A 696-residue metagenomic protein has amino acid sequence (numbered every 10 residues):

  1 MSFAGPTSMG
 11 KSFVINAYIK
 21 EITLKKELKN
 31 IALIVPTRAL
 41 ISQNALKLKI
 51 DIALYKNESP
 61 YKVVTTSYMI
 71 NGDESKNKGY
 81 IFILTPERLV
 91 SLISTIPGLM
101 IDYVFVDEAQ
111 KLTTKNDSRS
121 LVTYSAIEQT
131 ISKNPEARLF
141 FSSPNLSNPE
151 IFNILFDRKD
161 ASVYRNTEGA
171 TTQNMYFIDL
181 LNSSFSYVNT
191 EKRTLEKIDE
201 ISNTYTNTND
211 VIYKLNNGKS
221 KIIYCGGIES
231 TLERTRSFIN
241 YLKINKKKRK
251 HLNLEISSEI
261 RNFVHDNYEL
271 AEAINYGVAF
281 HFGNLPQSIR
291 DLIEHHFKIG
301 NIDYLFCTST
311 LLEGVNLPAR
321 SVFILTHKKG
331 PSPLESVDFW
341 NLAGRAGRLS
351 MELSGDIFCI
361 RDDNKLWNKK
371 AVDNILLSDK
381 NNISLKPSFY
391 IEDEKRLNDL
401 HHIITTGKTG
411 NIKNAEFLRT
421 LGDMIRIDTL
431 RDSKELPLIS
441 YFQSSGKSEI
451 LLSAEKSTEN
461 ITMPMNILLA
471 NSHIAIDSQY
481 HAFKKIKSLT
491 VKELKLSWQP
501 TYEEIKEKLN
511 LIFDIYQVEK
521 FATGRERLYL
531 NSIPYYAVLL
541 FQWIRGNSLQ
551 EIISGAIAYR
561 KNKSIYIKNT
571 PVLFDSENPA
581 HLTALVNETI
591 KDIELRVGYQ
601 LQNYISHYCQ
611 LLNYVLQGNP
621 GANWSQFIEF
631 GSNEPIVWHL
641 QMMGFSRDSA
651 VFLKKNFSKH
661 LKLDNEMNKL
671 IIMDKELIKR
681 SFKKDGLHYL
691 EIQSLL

Functional and structural regions predicted by a protein language model:
S2-M9, F13-I81, S91-I93, T206-F306 (+2 more regions): Conserved C-terminal RecA-like helicase domain
E87, T95-P135: SF2 helicase catalytic motif II
R88-T95, R290-H295, L305-R320, G344-S354: SF2 helicase motor core recognition
M100-F105, Y304-K328, W340, G355-I360: A short beta-strand element within the Helicase C-terminal
K133-A137, L317, K328-L377: Conserved segment of the helicase C-terminal RecA-like domain
E136-I239, A279: Conserved interdomain linker/interface between the two RecA-like ATPase lobes of SF2 helicase motors
L353-K447: C-terminal helicase module of SF1/SF2 nucleic-acid helicases/translocases
H402, T406-P437, E455-L696: C-terminal accessory/interaction regions of large nucleic acid-associated machines
